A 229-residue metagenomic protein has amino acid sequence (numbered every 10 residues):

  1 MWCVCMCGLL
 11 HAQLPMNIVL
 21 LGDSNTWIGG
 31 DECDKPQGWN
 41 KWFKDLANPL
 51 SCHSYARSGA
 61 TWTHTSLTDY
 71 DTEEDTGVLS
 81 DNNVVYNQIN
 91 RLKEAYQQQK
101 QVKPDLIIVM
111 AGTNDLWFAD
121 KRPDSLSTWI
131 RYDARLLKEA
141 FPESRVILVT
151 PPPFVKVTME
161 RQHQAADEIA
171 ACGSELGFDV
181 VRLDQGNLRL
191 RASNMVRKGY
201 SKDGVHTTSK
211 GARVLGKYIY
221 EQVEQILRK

Functional and structural regions predicted by a protein language model:
M1-Q13: Bacterial Sec-dependent N-terminal signal peptides
P15-V19, T26-P123, T128: Conserved SGNH/GDSL esterase-like catalytic core that processes O-acyl groups on lipids and polysaccharides
L21-G22, V149: Short hydrophobic segments within beta-strands
D31, H64-T72, P152-K229: Catalytic His-Asp segment of secreted/periplasmic serine-dependent ester chemistry enzymes
W39, A95, L126-D133, L137 (+1 more regions): A general structural detector for well-ordered alpha-helical segments in enzyme core domains, enriched
K44, N48, G112, R135-P142 (+2 more regions): Sec-exported extracytoplasmic/periplasmic mature domains
S51-H53, R145, G177-V181: Conserved beta-strand segments of alpha/beta enzyme cores
I108-D115, A134-D167: Active-site segments of SGNH/GDSL-like serine hydrolases that catalyze O-acetyl group transfer/hydrolysis on lipids
